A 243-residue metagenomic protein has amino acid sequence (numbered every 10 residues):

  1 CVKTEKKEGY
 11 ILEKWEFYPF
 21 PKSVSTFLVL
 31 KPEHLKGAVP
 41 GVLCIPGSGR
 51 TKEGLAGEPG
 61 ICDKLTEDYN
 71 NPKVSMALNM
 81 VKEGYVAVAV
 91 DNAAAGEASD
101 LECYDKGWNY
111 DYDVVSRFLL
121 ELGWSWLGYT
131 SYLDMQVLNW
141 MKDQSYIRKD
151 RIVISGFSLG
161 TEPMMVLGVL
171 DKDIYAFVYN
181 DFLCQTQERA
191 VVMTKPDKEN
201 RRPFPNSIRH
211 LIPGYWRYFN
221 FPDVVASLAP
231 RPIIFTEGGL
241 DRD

Functional and structural regions predicted by a protein language model:
C1-G37, G41: N-terminal cap/lid segment of alpha/beta-hydrolase-fold proteins
G37, C44-L133, K142-D143, A190-V191: Cap/lid segment of the alpha/beta-hydrolase catalytic domain
L43, R151-V153, A176: Residue in the alpha/beta-hydrolase core beta-strand immediately N-terminal to the catalytic nucleophile
V114, L120-E121, Y175-V224, G239-D243: Mobile cap/lid helix-loop segments that gate and shape the active-site cleft of serine hydrolases
Y146-S158: Alpha/beta-hydrolase fold nucleophile elbow
G156-G168: Glycine-rich nucleophile elbow surrounding the catalytic serine of serine-hydrolase chemistry
V169-Y175: Conserved hydrolase catalytic core segment
L228, F235-E237: Short beta-strand/loop motif that positions the catalytic acidic residue of the alpha/beta-hydrolase fold
